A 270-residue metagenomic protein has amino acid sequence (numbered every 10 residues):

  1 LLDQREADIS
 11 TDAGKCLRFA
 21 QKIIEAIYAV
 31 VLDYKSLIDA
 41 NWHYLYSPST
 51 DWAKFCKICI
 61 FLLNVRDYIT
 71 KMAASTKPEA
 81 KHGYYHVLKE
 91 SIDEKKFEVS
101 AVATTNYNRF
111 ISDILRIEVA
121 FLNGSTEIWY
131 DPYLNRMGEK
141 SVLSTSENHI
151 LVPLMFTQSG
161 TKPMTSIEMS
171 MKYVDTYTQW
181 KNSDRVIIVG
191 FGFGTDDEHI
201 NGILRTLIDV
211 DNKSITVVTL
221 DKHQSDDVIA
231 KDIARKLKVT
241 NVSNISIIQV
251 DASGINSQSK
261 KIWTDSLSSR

Functional and structural regions predicted by a protein language model:
L1-M171: Extended, H/D-rich, highly charged conserved domains that either
V174-R270: SIR2/sirtuin-family catalytic core signature
